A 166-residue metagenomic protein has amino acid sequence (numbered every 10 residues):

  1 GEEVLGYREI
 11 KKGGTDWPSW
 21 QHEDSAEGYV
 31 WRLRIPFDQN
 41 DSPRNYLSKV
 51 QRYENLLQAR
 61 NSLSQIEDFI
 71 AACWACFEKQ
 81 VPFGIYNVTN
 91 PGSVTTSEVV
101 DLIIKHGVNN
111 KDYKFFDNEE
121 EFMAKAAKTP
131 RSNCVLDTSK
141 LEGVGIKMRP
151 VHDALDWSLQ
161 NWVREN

Functional and structural regions predicted by a protein language model:
G1-T15, A59-S64, S93: Short-chain dehydrogenase/reductase
K12-T15, R44, S97, D101 (+1 more regions): Short, surface-exposed alpha-helical segments at coil->helix boundaries
W17-D68: NAD(P)-dependent short-chain dehydrogenase/reductase
Y29-W31, Y86, R149: Hydrophobic/aromatic beta-strand patches that form the interior of the parallel beta-sheet core in alpha/beta enzyme
L47, I66-W74, H152-L159: Short, amphipathic alpha-helical "lid/cap" segments that border enzyme active or binding sites
N61-S64, V94, L136, I146-R149: Residue-level signal for the nucleotide or nucleotide-sugar donor/cofactor binding architecture
A72, K79-K128, S132, W157 (+1 more regions): Mid/C-terminal beta-alpha module of Rossmann-like enzyme folds, strongest in SDR-family dehydrogenases/epimerases
